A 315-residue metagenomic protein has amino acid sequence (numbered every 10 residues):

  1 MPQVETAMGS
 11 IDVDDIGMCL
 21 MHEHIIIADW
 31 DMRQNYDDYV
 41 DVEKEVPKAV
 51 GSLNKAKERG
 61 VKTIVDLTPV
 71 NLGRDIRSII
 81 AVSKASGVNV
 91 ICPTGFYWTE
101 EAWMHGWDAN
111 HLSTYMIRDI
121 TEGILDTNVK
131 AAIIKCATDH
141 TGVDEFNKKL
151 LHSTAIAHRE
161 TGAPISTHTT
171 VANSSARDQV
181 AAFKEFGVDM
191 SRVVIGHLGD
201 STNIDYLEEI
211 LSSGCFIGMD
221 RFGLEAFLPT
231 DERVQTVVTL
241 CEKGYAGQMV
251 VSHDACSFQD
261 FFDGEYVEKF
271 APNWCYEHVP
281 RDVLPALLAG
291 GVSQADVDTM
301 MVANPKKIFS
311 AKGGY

Functional and structural regions predicted by a protein language model:
M1-M32: Replace "His-x-His-based motif
P2-G9, W274-Y315: Mid-to-C-terminal alpha-helical segments outside catalytic/metal-binding sites
G17-I26, Q34-N89, N110-K130: Alpha-helical scaffold segments that flank or form the walls of functional sites
H22, I64, H158, I217 (+3 more regions): Divalent metal-coordination and catalytic microenvironments
D29-R33, I76, S175-A181, N203-L211 (+4 more regions): Histidine/acidic-residue-rich catalytic or RNA/ligand-binding cores of hydrolases and nuclease-related proteins
L67, S166, D220-R221, Y245-K269 (+1 more regions): Short acidic/histidine-rich active-site segments
A81-K84, N89-T161, F216, F222-A226: Active-site gating/metal-coordination segments in enzymes
R159-E242, Q248-M249: Catalytic pocket-lining loop regions of alpha/beta-barrel enzymes, especially the amidohydrolase/enolase/GH5 lineages
